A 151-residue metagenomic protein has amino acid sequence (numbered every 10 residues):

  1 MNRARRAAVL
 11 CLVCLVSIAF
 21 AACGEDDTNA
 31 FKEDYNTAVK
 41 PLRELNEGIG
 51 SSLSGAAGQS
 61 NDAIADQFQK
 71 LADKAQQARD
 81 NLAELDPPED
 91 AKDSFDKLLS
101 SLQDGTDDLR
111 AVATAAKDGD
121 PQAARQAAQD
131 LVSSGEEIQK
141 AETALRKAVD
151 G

Functional and structural regions predicted by a protein language model:
M1-C11: Bacterial N-terminal signal peptides that target proteins for export
L12-S17: Hydrophobic alpha-helical targeting segments used for export or membrane insertion
I18-A22: C-terminal motif of bacterial Sec signal peptides marking the signal peptidase cleavage site
G24-D26: Bacterial signal peptide processing site
A30-G151: Alpha-helical segments in soluble extracytoplasmic regions
